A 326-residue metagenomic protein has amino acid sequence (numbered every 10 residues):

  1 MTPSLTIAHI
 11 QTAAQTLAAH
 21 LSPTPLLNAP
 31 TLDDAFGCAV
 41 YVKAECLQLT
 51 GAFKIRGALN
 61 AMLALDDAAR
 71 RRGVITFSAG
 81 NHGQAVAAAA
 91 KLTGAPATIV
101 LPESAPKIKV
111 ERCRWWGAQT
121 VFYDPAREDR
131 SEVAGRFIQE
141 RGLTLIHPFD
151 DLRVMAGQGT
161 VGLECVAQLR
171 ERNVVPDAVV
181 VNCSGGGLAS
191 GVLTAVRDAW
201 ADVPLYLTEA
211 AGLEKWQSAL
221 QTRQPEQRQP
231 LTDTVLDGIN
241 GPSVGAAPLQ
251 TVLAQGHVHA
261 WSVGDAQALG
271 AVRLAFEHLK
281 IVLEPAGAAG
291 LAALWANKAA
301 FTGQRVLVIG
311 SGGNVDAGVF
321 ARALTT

Functional and structural regions predicted by a protein language model:
M1-T326: PLP-dependent amino-acid enzyme catalytic core
